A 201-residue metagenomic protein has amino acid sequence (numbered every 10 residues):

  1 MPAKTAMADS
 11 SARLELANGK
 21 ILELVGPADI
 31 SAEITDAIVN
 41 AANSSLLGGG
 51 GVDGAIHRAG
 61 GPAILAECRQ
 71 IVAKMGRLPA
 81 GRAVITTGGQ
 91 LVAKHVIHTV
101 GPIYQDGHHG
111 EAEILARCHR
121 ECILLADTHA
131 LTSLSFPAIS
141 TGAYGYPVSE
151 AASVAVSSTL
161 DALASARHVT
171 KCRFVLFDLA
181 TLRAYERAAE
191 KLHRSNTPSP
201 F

Functional and structural regions predicted by a protein language model:
M1-P2, F201: Classical N-terminal secretory signal peptides
P2-T128: Glycine-/small-residue-enriched capping loops at alpha/beta junctions
I103-F201: Phosphate/ribose-phosphate-bearing ligand recognition and processing surfaces, centered on ADP-ribose/NAD(+/P+) systems
